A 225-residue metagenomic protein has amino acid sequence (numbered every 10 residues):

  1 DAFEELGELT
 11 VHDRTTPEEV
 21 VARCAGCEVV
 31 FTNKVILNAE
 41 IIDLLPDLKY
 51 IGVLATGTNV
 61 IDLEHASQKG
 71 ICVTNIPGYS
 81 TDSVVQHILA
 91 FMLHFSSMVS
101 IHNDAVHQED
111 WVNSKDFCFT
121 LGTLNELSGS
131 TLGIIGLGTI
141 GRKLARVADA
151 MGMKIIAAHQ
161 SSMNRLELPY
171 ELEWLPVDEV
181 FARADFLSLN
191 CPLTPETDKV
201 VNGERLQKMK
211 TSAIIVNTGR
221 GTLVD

Functional and structural regions predicted by a protein language model:
D1-C27, I156: N-terminal glycine-/charge-rich "phosphate-binding" loop or analogous flexible N-terminal tail
D13, L54-A55, I71-D82, H159 (+2 more regions): Short beta->alpha connector loops at strand-helix junctions that form conserved, small/polar/Pro-enriched
V35-I42, S161-D225: Rossmann-like adenosine-cofactor binding region
N59-I71, G219-D225: Rossmann-fold NAD(P)-binding glycine/threonine-rich loop
K69, P77-T131: Phosphate-binding beta-alpha-beta segment of Rossmann-like dinucleotide-binding domains, i.e., the NAD(P)
L137-G138: Glycine-rich Rossmann-fold phosphate-binding loop(s) that bind the pyrophosphate of adenine dinucleotide cofactors
G141-R142: N-terminal Rossmann-fold NAD(P) dinucleotide-binding loop
